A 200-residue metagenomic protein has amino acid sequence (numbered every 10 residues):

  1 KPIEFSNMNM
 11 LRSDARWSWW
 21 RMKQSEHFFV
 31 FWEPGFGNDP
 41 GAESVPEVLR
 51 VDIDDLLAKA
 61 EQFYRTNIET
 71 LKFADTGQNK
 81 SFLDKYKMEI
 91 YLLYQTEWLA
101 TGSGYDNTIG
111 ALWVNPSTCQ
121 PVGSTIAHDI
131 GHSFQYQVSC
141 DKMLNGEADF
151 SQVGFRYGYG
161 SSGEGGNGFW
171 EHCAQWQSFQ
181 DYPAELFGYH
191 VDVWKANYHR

Functional and structural regions predicted by a protein language model:
K1-I130, F134-D149, W170: Zn2+-dependent metallopeptidase catalytic core
W98-D106, Q120-T125, C140-R200: Acidic/His/Gly-enriched intrinsically disordered linker/tail segments that often contain short helix/coil "MoRF-like"
